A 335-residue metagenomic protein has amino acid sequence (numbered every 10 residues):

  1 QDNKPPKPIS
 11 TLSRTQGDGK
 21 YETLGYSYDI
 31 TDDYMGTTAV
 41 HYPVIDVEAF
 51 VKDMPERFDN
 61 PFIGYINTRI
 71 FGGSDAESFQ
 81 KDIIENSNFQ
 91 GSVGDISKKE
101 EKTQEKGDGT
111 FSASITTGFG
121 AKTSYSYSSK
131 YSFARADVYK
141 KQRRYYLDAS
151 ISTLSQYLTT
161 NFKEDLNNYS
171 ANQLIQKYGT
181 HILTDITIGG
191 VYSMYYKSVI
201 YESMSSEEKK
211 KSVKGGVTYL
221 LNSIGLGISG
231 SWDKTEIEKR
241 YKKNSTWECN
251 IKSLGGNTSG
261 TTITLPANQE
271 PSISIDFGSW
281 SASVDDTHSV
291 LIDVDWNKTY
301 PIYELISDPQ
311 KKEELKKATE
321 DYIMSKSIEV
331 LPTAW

Functional and structural regions predicted by a protein language model:
D2-W335: Membrane-permeabilization and membrane-interfacing ectodomains
